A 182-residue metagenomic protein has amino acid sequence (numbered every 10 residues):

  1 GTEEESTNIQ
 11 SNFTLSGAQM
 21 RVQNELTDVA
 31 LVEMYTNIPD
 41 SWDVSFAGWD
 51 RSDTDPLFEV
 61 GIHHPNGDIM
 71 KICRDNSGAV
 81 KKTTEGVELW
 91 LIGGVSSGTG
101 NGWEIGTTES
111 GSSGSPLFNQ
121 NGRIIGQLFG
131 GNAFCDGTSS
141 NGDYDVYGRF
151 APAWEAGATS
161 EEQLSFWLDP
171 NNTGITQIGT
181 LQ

Functional and structural regions predicted by a protein language model:
G1-F13, D143-Y144, W154-A156, L168: Catalytic-core signature of thiol
G1-I92: Serine endopeptidase catalytic core focused on the charge-relay Asp
S52-D53, S115, G122, R149-P152: Short, solvent-exposed coil/turn linker segments
L91-S112: Contiguous, well-folded functional domains in the mature portion of proteins
I105-L128: Catalytic nucleophile loop of clan PA
N132-A133: A short acidic/small-residue loop/turn micro-motif
D136-N141: A short, polar/proline- and glycine-enriched secondary-structure boundary/capping micro-motif
V146-Q182: A recurrent domain-boundary module in secreted/ectodomain proteins
